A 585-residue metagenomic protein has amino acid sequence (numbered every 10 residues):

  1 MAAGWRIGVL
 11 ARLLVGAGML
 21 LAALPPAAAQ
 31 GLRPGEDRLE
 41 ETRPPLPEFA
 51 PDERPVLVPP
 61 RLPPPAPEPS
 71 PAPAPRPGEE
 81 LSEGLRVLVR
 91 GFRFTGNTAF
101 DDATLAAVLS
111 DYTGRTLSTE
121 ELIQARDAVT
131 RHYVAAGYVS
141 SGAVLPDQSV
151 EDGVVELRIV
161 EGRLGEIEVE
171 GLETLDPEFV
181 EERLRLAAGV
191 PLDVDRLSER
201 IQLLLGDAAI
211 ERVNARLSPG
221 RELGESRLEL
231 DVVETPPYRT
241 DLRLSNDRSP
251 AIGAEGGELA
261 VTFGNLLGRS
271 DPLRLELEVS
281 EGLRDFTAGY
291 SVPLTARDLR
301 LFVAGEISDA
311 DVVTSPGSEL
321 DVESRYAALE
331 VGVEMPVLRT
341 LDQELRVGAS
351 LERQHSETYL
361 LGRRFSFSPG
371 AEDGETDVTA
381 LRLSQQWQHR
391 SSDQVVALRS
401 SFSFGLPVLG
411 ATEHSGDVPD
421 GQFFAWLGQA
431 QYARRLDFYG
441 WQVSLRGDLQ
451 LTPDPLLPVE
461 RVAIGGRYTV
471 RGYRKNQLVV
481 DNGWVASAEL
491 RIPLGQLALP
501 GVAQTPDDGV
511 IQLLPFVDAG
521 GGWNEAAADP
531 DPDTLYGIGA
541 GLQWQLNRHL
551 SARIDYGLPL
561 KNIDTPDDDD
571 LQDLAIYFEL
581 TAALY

Functional and structural regions predicted by a protein language model:
Q30, F402, E413-Y585: C-terminal transmembrane beta-barrel domains of outer membrane proteins
Q30-R248, A260, E276-D285, W426 (+1 more regions): Periplasmic polypeptide-binding modules associated with outer-membrane biogenesis and secretion
N97, D247-A251, G264, G268 (+10 more regions): Sequence/structural signature of outer-membrane beta-barrel proteins
Y238-R248, L259-F263, R269-E281, F286-A288 (+4 more regions): Transmembrane beta-strand segments that form the barrel wall of outer-membrane beta-barrel proteins
Y238-T240, L267-L273, A296-L301, A310-D311 (+5 more regions): Repeated loop/turn-to-beta-strand initiation elements of outer-membrane beta-barrel proteins
D247-G256, L275-F286, L478-V480, P532-D533 (+1 more regions): Solvent-exposed loop/turn segments connecting transmembrane beta-strands in outer-membrane beta-barrel proteins
G257-L266, R284-G305, A327-M335, L381-H389 (+3 more regions): Feature captures outer-membrane beta-barrel proteins of Gram-negative bacteria and organelles
R300-L456: Transmembrane beta-strand segments of outer-membrane beta-barrel domains in Gram-negative and organellar OMPs
